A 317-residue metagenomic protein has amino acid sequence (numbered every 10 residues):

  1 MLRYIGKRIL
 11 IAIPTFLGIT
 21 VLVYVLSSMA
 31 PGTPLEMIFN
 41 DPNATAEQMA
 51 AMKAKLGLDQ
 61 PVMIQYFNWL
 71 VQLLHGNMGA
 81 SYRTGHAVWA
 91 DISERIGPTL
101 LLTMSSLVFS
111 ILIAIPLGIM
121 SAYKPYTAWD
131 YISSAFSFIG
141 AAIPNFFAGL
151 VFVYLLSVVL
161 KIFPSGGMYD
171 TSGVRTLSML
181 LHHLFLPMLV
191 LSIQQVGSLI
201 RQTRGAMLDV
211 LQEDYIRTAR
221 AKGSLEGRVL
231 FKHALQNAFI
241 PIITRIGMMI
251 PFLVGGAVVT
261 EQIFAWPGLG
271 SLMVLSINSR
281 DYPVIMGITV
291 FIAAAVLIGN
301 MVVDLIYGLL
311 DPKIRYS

Functional and structural regions predicted by a protein language model:
L2-Y4, I96-Y131, N145, V174-S317: Alpha-helical transmembrane segments of integral membrane proteins, especially multi-pass inner/plasma-membrane
G6-A12, F16: N-terminal signal-anchor/signal peptide hydrophobic helix marking the start of the first transmembrane segment
A12, N43, F138, Y154-L155 (+3 more regions): Residue-level recognition of pore/gate-forming positions within transmembrane alpha-helices of multi-pass
T15-F67, L160-L180: Hydrophobic alpha-helical transmembrane segments of membrane transport/permease proteins and related membrane-embedded
L22-M29, Q60, N68-V71, A135-G166 (+1 more regions): Membrane-water interface segments at the C-terminal ends of transmembrane alpha-helices in multi-pass inner-membrane
A30-G32, N40, H75, S121-Y126 (+6 more regions): Short helix-capping/hinge motifs at transmembrane helix termini and TM-loop junctions
N43-G76, L184-F185, I216, A265-L275: Short hydrophobic, aromatic-rich alpha-helical segments embedded in or entering the lipid bilayer of multi-pass
D59-I115: An internal, D/E-rich "acidic patch" concept
